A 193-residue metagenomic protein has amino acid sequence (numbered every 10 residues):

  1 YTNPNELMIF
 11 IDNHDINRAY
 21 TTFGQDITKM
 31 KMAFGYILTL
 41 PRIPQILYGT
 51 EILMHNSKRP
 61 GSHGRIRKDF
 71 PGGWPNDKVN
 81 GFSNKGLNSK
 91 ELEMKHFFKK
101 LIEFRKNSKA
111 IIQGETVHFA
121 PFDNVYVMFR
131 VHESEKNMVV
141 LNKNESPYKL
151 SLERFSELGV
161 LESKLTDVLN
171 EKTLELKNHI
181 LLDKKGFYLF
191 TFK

Functional and structural regions predicted by a protein language model:
T2-N13, R18-G159, L182: Loop/helix patches that line or flank the sugar-binding groove of alpha-linked glycan CAZymes
N17, G81, D167-T173: General secondary-structure edge motif
V127-F129, K164-T166, H179: Residue-level detector of beta-strand face positions
V131-E133, N170, F192-K193: Short, flexible beta-strand-to-coil junctions
E135-K136, K172-E175: Short, surface-exposed beta-strand/loop "edge" segments at domain boundaries and coil↔beta transitions
F155-E171: Solvent-exposed beta-hairpin/edge-strand motifs
E175-K193: C-terminal beta-strand-rich structural cap/linker in extracellular carbohydrate-active enzymes
